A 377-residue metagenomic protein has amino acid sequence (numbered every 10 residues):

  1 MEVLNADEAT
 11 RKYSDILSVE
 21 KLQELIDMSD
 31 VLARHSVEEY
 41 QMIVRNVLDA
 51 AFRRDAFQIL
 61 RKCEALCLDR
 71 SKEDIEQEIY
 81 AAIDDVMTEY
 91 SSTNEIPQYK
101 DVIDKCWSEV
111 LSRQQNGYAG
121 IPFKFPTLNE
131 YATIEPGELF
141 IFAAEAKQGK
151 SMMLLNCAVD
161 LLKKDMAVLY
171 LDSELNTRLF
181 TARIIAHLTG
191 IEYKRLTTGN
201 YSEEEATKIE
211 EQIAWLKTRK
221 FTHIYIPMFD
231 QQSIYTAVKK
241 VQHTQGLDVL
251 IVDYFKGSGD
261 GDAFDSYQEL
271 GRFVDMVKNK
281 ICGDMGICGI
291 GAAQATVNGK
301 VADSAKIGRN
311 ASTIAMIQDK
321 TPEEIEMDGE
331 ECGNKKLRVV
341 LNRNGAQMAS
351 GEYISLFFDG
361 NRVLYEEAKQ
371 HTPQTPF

Functional and structural regions predicted by a protein language model:
M1-A50: Noncatalytic partner-interaction/assembly domains of nucleic-acid and motor enzyme complexes, especially the accessory
A33-D101: Interdomain "pre-motor" coupling segment immediately N-terminal to P-loop NTPase/helicase cores
S92-I191: The Walker A/P-loop phosphate-binding site
N129, D165-G246, D260, E352-S355: Cytosolic-facing regulatory segments adjacent to core modules
I141, H223, D248-D253, I290: Structural motif
Q231-L250, F264, G283-D284, V297-F377: C-terminal regions of RecA-like/P-loop NTPase motor modules
L247-N279: Helical hairpin unit composed of two closely spaced alpha helices linked by a short loop
E269-A295, I307-T313: Substrate-engagement module of ASCE P-loop NTPases
